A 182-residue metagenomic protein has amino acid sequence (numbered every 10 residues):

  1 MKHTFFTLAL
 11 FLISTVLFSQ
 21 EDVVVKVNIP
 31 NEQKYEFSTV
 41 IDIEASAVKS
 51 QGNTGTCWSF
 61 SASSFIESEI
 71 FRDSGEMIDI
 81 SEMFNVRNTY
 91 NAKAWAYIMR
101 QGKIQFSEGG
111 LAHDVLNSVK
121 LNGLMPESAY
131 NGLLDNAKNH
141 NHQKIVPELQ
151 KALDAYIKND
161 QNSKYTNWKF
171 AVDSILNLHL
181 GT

Functional and structural regions predicted by a protein language model:
M1-D22: Bacterial Sec-dependent N-terminal signal peptides
D22-T182: Catalytic-core signature of thiol
